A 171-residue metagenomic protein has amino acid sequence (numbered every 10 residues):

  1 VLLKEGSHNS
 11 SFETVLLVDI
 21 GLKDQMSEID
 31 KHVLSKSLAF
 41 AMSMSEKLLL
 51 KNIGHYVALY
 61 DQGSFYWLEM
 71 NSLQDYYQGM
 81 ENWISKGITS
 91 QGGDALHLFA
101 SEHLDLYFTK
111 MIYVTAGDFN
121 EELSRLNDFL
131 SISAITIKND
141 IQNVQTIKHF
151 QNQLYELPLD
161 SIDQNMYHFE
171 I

Functional and structural regions predicted by a protein language model:
V1-I171: Exposed, interaction-prone extracellular/peripheral surfaces
